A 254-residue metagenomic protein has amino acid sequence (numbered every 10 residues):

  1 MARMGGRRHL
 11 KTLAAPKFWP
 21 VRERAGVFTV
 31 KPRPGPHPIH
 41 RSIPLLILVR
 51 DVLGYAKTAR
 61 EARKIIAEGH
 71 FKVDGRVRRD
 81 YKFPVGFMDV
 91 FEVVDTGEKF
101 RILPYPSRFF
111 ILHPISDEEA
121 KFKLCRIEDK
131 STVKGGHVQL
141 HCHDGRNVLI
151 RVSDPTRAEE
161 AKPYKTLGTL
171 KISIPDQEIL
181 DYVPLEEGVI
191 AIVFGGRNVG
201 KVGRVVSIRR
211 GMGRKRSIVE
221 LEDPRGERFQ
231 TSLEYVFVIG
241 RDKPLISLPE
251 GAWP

Functional and structural regions predicted by a protein language model:
M1-P254: Ferredoxin-like alpha/beta domains used as RNA- or RNAP-binding modules
